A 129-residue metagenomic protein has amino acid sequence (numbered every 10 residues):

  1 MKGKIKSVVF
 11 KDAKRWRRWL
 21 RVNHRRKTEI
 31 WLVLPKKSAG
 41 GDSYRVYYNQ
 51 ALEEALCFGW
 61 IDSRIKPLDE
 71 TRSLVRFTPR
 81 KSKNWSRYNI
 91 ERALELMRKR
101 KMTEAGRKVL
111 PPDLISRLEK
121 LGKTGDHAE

Functional and structural regions predicted by a protein language model:
M1-E129: Charge-dense, helix-prone N-terminal extensions
